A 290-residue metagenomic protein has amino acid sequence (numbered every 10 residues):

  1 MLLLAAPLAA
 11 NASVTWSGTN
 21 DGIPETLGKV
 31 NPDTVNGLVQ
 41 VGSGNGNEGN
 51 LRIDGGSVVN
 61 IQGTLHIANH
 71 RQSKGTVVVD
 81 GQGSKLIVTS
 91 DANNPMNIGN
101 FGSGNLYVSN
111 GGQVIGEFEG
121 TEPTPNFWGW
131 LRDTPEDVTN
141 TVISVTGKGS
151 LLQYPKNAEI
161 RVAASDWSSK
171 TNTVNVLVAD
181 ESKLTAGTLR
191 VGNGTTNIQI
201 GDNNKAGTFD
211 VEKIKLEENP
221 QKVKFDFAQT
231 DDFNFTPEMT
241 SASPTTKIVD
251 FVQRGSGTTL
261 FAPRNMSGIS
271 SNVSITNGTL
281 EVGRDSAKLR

Functional and structural regions predicted by a protein language model:
M1-R290: Beta-strand-rich extracellular passenger or scaffold domains
